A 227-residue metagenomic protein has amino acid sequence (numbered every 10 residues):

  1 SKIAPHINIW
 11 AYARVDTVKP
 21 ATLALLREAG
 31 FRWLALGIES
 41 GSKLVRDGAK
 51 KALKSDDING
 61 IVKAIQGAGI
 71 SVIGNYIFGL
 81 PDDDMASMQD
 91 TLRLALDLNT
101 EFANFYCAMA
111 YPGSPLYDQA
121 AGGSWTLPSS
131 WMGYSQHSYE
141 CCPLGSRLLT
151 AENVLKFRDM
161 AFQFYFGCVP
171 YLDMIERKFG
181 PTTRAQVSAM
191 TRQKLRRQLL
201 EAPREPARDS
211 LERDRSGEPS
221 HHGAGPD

Functional and structural regions predicted by a protein language model:
S1, A52-L53, T91-R93, A121-W125: Short, hinge-like loop/turn segments at secondary-structure boundaries
S1-I73, F78: Conserved SAM/AdoMet-binding glycine-rich loop
A4, E28-L34, D90-F105: Structural recognition of alpha->loop->beta junctions
R14-V15, F78-D82, Y106-P115: Short, solvent-exposed turn/loop segments enriched in Gly/Ser/Thr/Pro and often Arg
T22, P81-D97: Catalytic cores of alpha/beta
T22-L23, P115-Q119: Short aromatic-enriched loop/helix-cap "lid" or pocket-rim segments at secondary-structure transitions that line
L26, L36, A95, G113 (+1 more regions): Conserved, mostly hydrophobic/aromatic
P115-Y117, S124-D227: Radical SAM enzyme core and accessory elements
